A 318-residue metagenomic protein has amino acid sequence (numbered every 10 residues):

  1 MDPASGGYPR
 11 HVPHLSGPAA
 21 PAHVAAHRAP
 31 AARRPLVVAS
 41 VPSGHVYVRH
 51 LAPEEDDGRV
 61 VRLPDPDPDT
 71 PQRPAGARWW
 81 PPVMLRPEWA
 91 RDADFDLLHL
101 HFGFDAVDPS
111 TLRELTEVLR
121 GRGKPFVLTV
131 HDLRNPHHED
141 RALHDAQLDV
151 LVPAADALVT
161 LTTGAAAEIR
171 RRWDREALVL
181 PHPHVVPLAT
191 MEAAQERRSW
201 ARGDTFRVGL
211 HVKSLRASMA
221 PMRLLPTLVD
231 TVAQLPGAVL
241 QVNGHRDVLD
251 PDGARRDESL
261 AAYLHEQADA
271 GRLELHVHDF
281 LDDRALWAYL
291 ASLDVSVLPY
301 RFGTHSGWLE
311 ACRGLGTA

Functional and structural regions predicted by a protein language model:
R28-A31, M191-G209, V232-G237: Nucleotide-sugar donor-binding and catalytic loop/hinge architecture of NDP-sugar-dependent glycosyltransferases
P68, L180-Q195, S214, R246-V248: Short beta-strand->alpha-helix junction loop in the catalytic core of nucleotide-activated group-transfer enzymes
G76-W80, P87-S110, P125-V127, L298-P299: Short N-terminal targeting/anchoring amphipathic segment
E114-P125, R141-A157: Membrane-proximal helix-turn-helix segments that form the acceptor-binding/catalytic region of lipid-linked
P153-R170, D174-M191, G203, R207: Donor nucleotide-sugar binding/catalytic pocket of nucleotide-sugar-dependent glycosyltransferases
S199-M222, V229, L240-N243: Conserved donor-binding/catalytic core segment of Leloir-type glycosyltransferases
R246, G253-A288, V295: Nucleotide-activated donor-binding/catalytic signature segment of Leloir-type glycosyltransferases, i.e., the conserved
A288-T304, G314-T317: Acidic donor-binding loop of glycosyltransferase active sites
